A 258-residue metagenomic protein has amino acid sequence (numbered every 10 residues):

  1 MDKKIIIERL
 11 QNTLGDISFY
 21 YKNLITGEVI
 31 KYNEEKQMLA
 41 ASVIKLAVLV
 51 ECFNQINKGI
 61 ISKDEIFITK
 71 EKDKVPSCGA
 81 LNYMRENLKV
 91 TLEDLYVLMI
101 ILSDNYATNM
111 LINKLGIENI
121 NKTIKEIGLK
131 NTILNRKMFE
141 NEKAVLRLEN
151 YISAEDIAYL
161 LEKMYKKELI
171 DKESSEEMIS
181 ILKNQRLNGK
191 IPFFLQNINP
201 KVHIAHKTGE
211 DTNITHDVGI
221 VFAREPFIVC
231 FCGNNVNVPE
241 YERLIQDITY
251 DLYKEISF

Functional and structural regions predicted by a protein language model:
M1-Q11, V29, K163-I191, N199-V202 (+2 more regions): Structured C-terminal helix/loop/strand segments within mature extracytoplasmic catalytic/sensor domains
T13-D16, I112-L161: Mid-domain, small-residue-enriched loop/turn segments at the edges of structured enzyme/sensor domains
G15-Q37: Short, conserved catalytic-motif segment at the N-terminal edge
G27, L39-F67, V229: Active-site SXXK
V50-K58, I101, N113, Y159-K166 (+2 more regions): Short glycine/serine- and small hydrophobic-enriched flexible loop segments
K58-M84: Short, glycine/proline-biased beta-turn/loop segments that scaffold the active-site neighborhood
V75-N109: Conserved catalytic neighborhood of penicillin-recognizing serine enzymes
Y106, E118-K122, K130-M138, K167-E176 (+1 more regions): Short, structured loop/turn "capping" segments at alpha-beta junctions
